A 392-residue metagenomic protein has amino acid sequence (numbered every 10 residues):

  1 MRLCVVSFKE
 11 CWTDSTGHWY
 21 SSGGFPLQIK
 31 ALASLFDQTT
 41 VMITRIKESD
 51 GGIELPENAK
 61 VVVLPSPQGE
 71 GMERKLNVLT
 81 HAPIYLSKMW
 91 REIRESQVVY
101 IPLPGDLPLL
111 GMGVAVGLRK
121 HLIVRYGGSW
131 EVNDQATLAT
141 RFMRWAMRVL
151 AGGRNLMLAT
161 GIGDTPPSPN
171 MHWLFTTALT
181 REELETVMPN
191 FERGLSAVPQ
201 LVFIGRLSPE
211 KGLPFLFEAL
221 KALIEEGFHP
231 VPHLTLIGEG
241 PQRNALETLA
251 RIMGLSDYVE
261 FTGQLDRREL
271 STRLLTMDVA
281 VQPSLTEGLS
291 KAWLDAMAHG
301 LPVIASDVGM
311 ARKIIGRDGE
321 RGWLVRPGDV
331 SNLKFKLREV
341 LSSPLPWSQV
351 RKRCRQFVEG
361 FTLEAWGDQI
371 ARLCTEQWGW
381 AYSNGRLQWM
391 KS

Functional and structural regions predicted by a protein language model:
I93, Q264-L265, T272-M277, I370: Short alpha-helical donor nucleotide-sugar binding micro-motif in glycosyltransferases
P199, F203-I224, P241-E247: A conserved mid-protein helix/loop that constitutes part of the nucleotide-sugar donor-binding site
E247-L265: Nucleotide-activated donor-binding/catalytic signature segment of Leloir-type glycosyltransferases, i.e., the conserved
Y258, E339, P346-G360, R372: A short, well-ordered alpha-helix in the C-terminal region of glycosyltransferases
L285: Aromatic "clamp/platform" in nucleotide-sugar-dependent glycosyltransferases that forms part of the donor/acceptor
S290-W293, A311: Short glycine/serine-rich donor-binding loops of glycosyltransferases
P302-A305, I315: Short hydrophobic beta-strand element within catalytic cores of glycosyltransferases and related nucleotide-activated
R317-V330, E339-L345: Conserved acidic donor-binding segment of nucleotide-sugar-dependent glycosyltransferases
